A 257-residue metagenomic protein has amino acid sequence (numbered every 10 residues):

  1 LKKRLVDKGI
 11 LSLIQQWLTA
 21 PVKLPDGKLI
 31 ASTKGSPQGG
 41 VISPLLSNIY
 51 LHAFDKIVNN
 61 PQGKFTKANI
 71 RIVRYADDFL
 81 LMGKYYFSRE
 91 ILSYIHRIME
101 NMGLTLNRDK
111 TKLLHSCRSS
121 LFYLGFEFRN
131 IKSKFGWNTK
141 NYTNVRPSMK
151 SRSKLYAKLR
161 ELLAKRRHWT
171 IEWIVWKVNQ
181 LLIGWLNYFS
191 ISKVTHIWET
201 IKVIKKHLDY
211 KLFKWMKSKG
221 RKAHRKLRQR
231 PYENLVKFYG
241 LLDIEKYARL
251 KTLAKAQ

Functional and structural regions predicted by a protein language model:
L1-D109, L113-S116, S120: Conserved polymerase palm-domain catalytic core
L18, K23, E172-Y188, K206 (+1 more regions): Core structural elements
T19, M102-H168, L181: A conserved non-catalytic segment of reverse transcriptases and RNA-directed RNA polymerases corresponding to the late
I30-S36, Y142-N144, R160-I174, L186-E199: Short, solvent-exposed helix-loop connector elements
A53, I57, E90-R97, K154 (+4 more regions): Long, highly charged amphipathic alpha-helices
I72-Y75, T111-S119, K177-L181, W198-H207 (+1 more regions): A glycine-rich phosphate-binding loop feature that marks nucleotide/adenosyl-phosphate handling sites
S192-K217: Short secondary-structure subsegments characteristic of cysteine-rich extracellular domains
I204-H207, M216-Q257: Extended C-terminal regions of large enzymes
